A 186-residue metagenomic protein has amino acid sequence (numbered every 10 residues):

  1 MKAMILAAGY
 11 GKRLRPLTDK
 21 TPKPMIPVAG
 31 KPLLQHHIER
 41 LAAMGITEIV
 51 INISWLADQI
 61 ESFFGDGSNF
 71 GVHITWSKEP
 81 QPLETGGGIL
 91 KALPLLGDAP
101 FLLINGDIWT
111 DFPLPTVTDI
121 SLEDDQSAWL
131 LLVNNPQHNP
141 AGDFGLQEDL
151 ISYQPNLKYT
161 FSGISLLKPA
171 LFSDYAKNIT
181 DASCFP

Functional and structural regions predicted by a protein language model:
M1-T18, M25: N-proximal low-complexity "stem/linker" segments adjacent to membrane-targeting elements
K2-I5, P27, K31-N105, L114-T116 (+1 more regions): Conserved N-terminal catalytic core of the sugar/cofactor nucleotidyltransferase
A8, S54, V133-N134: Histidine-centered beta-alpha loop that forms part of the nucleotide-sugar donor binding/catalytic region in diverse
Y10, T21, L56, I108: A generic "binding-loop/recognition-motif" signal
R13, L17, F63, Q154 (+1 more regions): Residues that scaffold the ATP/ADP-binding catalytic core of kinase and kinase-like folds
M25, F144-L146: A structural signal for short hydrophobic beta-strand segments in well-ordered beta-sheet cores
I46, P100-I104, W109, P113-L122 (+2 more regions): Catalytic-core segments of class I nucleotidyltransferases/pyrophosphorylases that form NMP-activated intermediates
D124-N134: A short, conserved acidic/glycine-rich loop-to-beta-strand motif that forms the donor nucleotide-sugar/metal
